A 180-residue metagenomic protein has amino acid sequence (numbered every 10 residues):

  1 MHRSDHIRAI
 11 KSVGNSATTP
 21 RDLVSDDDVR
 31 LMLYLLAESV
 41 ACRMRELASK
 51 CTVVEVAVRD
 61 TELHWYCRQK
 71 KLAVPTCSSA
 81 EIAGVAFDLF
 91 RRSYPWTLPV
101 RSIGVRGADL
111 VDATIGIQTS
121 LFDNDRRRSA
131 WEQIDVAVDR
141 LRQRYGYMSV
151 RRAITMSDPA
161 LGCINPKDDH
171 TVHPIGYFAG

Functional and structural regions predicted by a protein language model:
M1-P99: DNA-contacting surface of Y-family translesion DNA polymerases
V74-G180: Acidic, metal-coordinating catalytic segment for phosphate/diphosphate chemistry, firing primarily on the Nudix
